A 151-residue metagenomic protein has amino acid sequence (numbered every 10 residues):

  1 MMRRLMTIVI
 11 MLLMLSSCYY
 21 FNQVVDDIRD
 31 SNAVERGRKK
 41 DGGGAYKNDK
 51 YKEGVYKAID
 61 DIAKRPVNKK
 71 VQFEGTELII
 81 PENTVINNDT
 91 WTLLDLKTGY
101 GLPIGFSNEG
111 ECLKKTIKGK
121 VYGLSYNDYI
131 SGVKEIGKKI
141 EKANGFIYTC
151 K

Functional and structural regions predicted by a protein language model:
M1-Y20: Sec-dependent bacterial lipoprotein signal peptides
Y19-G99, S125-K151: N-terminal targeting sequences that direct proteins away from the cytosol to non-cytosolic compartments
T92, N108-K118: Short, surface-exposed beta-strand/loop micro-motifs that present aromatic residues
D95-G110: Short, surface-exposed polybasic-and-hydrophobic patches located at secondary-structure transitions
K120-Y122: Short hydrophobic/glycine-rich mini-motifs in sensory/regulatory modules that couple input to downstream signaling
